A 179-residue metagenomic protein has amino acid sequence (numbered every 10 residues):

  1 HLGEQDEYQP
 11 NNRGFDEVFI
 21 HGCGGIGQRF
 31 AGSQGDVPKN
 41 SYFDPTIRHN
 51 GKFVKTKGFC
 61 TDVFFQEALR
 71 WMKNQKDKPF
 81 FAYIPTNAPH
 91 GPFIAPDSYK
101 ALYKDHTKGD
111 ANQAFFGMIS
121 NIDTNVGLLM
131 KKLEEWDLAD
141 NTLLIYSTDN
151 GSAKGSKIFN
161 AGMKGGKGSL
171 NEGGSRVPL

Functional and structural regions predicted by a protein language model:
L2, M118, N150: Active-site loop->helix "elbow" adjoining a glycine-rich segment at hydrolase catalytic centers
L2-F80, T86-A95, K104-T107, Q113: Formylglycine-dependent
Q5-G14, P92-S98, K131-L179: Histidine-centered active-site microenvironments of extracellular/periplasmic hydrolases and transferases
D36-K39, K57-G58, I119-I122, S152-I158: Short linear motifs at secondary-structure transitions and domain/linker junctions
V54-F64, D110-T124, L138, A161-L179: A short beta-strand-to-alpha-helix junction
F65-K73, A101-N141: A long, amphipathic alpha-helix that forms part of the scaffold/cap immediately adjacent to metal-dependent active
A82-Y83, D137: Active-site acid/base region of carbohydrate-active enzymes
Y83-P85, Y146-S147: Structural cue for short, hydrophobic secondary-structure segments
